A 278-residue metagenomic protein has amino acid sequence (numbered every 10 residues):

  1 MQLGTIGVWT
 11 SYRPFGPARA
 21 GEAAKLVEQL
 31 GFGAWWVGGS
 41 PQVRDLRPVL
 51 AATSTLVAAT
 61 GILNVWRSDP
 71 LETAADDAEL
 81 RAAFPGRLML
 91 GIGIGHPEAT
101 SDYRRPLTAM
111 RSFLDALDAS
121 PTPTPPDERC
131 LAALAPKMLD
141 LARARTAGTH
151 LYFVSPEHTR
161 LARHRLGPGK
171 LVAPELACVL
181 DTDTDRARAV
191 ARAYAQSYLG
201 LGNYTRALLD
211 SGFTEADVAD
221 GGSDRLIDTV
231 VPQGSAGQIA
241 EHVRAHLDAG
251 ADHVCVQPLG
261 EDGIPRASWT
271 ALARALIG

Functional and structural regions predicted by a protein language model:
M1-G278: Active-site-adjacent structural elements that line small-molecule/cofactor binding pockets in enzymes
